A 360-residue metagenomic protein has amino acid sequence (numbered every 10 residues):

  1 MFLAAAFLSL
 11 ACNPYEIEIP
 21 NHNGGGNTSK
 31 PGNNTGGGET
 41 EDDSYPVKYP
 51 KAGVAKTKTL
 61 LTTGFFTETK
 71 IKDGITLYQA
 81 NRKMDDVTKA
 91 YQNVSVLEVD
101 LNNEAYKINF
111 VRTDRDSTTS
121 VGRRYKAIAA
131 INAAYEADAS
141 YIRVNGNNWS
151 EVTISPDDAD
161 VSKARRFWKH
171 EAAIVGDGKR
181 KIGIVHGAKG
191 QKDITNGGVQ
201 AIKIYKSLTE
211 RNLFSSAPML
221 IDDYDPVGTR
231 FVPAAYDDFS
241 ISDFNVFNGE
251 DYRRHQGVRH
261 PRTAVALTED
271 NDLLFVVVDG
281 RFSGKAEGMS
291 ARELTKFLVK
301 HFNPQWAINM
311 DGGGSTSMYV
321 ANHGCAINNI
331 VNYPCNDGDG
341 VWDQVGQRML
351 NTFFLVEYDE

Functional and structural regions predicted by a protein language model:
M1-A6: Sec-dependent N-terminal signal peptides
L8-A11: C-terminal motif of bacterial Sec signal peptides marking the signal peptidase cleavage site
P14-Q191: Zymogen propeptides
M84, Y91, E136, A235 (+2 more regions): N-terminal nucleophile
E98, I128-N132, A173-V175, I182-I184 (+4 more regions): Structural recognition of the beta-strand scaffold that forms the well-ordered cores of secreted hydrolase catalytic
T118-V121, D193-V199, F239-I241, G284-A291: A short, polar/proline- and glycine-enriched secondary-structure boundary/capping micro-motif
E136-Q256: Active-site-adjacent helix-turn-beta-strand microarchitecture at beta-sheet edges that either contains or buttresses
S140-R166, F247-W306, G314-E360: Conserved, well-ordered active-site substructure
